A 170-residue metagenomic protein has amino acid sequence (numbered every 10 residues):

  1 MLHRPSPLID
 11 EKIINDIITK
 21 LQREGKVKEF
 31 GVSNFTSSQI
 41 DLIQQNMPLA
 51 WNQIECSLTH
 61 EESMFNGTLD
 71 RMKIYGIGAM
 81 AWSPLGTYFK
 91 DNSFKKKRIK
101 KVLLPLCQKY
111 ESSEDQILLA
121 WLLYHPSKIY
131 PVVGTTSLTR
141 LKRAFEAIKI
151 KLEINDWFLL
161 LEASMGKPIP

Functional and structural regions predicted by a protein language model:
M1: N-terminal Rossmann-like NAD(P) cofactor-binding module of classical short-chain dehydrogenase/reductase
P5-P170: Beta/alpha (TIM)-barrel catalytic core signal, keyed to glycine-rich beta->alpha loops juxtaposed to Asp/Glu that bind
